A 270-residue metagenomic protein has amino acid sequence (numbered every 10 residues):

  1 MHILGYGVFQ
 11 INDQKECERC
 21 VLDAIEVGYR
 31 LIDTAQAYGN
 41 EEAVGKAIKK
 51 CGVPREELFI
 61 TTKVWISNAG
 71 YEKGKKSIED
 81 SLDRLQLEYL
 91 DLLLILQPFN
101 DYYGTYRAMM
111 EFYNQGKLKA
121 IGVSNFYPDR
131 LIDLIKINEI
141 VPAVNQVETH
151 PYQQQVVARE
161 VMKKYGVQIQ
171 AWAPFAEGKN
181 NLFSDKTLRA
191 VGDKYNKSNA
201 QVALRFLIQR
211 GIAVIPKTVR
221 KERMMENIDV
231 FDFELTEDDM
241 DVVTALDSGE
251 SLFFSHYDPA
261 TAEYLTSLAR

Functional and structural regions predicted by a protein language model:
M1-L58, F175, A269-R270: N-terminal binding-site loop/beta-alpha segment at the start of enzyme catalytic domains that lines or forms
I11-K15, D33-A43, S67-E72, P98-Y103 (+2 more regions): Acidic-and-aromatic substrate-binding clefts and catalytic sites of carbohydrate-active enzymes
N12-I25, A69-L85, G104, D129-I132 (+1 more regions): Short, acidic/polar
Y29, L87-L90, L118, P142: A structural motif
E42-K49, I78-L82, M109-M110, L131: Short, well-ordered amphipathic alpha-helices
R55-N68, D91-P98, N125: A short, structured active-site edge motif that brings together acidic residues
G74-L94, E111-Q115, V167: CE4/NodB-like, metal-dependent polysaccharide N-deacetylase domain that modifies extracellular/periplasmic N-acetylated
Q97-R270: Beta/alpha (TIM)-barrel catalytic core signal, keyed to glycine-rich beta->alpha loops juxtaposed to Asp/Glu that bind
